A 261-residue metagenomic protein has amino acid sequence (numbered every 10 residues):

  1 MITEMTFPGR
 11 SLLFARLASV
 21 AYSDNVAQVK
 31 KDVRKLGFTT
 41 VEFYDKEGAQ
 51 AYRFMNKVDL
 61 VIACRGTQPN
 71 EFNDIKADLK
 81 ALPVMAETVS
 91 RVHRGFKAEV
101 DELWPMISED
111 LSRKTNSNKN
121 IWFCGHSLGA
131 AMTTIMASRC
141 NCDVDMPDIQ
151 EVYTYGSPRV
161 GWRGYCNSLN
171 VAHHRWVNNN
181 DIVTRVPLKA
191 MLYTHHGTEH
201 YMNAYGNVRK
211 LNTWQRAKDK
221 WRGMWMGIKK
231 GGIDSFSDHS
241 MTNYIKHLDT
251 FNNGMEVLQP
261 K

Functional and structural regions predicted by a protein language model:
M1-C124, L128-K261: Non-catalytic, mobile gating and regulatory segments of ester bond hydrolases
